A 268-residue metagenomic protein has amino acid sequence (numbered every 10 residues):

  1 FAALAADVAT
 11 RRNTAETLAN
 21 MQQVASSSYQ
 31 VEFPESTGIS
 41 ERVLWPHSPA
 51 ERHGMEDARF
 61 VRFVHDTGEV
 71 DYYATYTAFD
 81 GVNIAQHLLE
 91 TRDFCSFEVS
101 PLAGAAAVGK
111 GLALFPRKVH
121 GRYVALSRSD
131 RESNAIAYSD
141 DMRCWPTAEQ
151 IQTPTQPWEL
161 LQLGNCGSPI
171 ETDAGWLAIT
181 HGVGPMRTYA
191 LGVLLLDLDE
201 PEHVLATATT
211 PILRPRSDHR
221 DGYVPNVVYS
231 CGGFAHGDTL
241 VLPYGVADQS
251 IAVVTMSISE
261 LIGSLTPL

Functional and structural regions predicted by a protein language model:
F1-H53, R62-A113, R117-L161, E171-Y223 (+2 more regions): Beta-rich carbohydrate-recognition and catalytic domains
D57-R59, C166, G222-G233: Signature of short aromatic-glycine-proline-rich micro-motifs recurring in repeat-based ectodomains
